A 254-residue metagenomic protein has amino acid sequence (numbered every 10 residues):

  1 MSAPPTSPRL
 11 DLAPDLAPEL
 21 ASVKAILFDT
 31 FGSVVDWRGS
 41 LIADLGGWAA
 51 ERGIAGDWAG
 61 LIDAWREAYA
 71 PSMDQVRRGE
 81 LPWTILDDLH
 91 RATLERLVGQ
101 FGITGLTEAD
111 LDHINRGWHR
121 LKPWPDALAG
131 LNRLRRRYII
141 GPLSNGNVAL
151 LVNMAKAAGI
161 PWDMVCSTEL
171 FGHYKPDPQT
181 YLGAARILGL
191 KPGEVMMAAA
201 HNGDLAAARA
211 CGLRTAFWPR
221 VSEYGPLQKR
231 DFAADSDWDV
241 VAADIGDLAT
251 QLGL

Functional and structural regions predicted by a protein language model:
S2-V23, L128, N132, L143-L254: Asp-based, Mg2+/Mn2+-dependent phosphohydrolase catalytic module
L10-E67, Q100: Active-site neighborhood of HAD-like aspartate-dependent phosphohydrolases
D29-G32, L94, P142, A208: Generic structural signal for small/hydrophobic residues in well-ordered secondary structure, especially within
L41-A49, W65-Y69, H90, I114-W118 (+1 more regions): Hydrophobic alpha-helical core bundles mediating ligand binding, dimerization, or RNAP-core interactions
A43-G47, A64, A92-R96, H113 (+4 more regions): Alpha-helical elements of Rossmann-like donor-binding domains used by nucleotide-donor carbohydrate transfer enzymes
R52-G53, A59-D112: A metal-dependent, Asp-based hydrolase signature
A68, R136-R137, T168: Structured helix-beta-strand junction loops
W83-R91, I103-G141, P178: Short, acidic loop-to-helix structural element flanking the phosphoryl-transfer center in phosphate-processing enzymes
